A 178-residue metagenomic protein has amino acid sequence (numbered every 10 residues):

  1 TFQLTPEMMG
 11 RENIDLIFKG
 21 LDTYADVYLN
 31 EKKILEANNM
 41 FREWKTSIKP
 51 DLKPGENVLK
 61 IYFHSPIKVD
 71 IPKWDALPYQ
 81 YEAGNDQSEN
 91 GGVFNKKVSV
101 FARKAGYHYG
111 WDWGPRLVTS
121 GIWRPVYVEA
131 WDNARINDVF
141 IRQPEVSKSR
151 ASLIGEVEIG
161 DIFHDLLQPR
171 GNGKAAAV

Functional and structural regions predicted by a protein language model:
T1-R135: Accessory beta-strand-rich segments of carbohydrate-active enzymes
Q3-E7, D51, I141-S149, D161: Active-site beta-strand->loop segment that positions catalytic residues and contacts the acyl thioester
V27-L29, K148-V178: Beta-strand-rich binding/interaction modules
K32-K33, L59, G91, N137-V139 (+3 more regions): Residue-level marker of intrinsically disordered, low-complexity segments enriched for small/polar residues
N85-E89, Q143, S152: Alpha-helix boundary/capping detector
Y127-V146, E158: Short, compositionally biased P/S/T/A/G/V-rich stretches that sit at domain boundaries
